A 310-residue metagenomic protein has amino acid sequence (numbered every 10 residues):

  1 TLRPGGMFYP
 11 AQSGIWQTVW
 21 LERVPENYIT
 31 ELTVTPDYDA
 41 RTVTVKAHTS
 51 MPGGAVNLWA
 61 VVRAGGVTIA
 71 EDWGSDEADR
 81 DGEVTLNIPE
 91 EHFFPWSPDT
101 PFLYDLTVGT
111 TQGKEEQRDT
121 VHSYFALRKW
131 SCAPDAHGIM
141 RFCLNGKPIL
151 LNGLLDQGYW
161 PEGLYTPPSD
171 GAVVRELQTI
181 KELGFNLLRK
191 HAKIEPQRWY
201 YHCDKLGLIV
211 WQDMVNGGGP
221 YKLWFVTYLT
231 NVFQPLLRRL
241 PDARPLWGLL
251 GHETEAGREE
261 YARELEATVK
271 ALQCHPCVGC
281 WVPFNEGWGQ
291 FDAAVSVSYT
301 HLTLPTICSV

Functional and structural regions predicted by a protein language model:
T1-Q197, H202, L206-V210, G279-C280 (+1 more regions): Secreted/periplasmic carbohydrate-active enzymes, especially glycoside hydrolases
A136-M140, E260-K270: Alpha-helical scaffolding within the catalytic cores of extracellular/periplasmic polymer-degrading hydrolases
N152-Q157, L164, M214-R258: Aromatic- and acidic-residue-enriched carbohydrate-binding clefts of CAZyme catalytic domains
I194-E195, N216-G218, N285-G289: Solvent-exposed loop/turn segments at secondary-structure junctions within structured extracellular/periplasmic domains
P245, R258-E259, L272-C277: Residue patterns forming the tRNA-binding/recognition surfaces of aminoacyl-tRNA synthetases and related DALR
G251-E255, F284-S298: Active-site cleft segment of glycoside hydrolase catalytic domains centered on the general acid/base Glu
L265-Q290: Active-site groove signature of glycoside hydrolases
H301-V310: Single conserved hydrophobic/aromatic residue that forms the stacking wall/gate of nucleotide- or nucleobase-binding
